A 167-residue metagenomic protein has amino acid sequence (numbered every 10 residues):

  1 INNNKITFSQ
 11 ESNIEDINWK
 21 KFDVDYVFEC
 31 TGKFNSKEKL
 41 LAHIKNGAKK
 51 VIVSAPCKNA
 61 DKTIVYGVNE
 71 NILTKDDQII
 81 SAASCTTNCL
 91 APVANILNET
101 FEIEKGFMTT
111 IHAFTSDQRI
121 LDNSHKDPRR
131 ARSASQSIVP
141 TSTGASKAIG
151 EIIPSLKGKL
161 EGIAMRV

Functional and structural regions predicted by a protein language model:
I1-I120, S124-A131: N-terminal Rossmann-like NAD(P) cofactor-binding subdomain of oxidoreductases, focused on the glycine-rich
T100, K105-T109, Q118-V167: C-terminal substrate-binding/catalytic lobe of Rossmann-fold NAD(P)-dependent dehydrogenases
